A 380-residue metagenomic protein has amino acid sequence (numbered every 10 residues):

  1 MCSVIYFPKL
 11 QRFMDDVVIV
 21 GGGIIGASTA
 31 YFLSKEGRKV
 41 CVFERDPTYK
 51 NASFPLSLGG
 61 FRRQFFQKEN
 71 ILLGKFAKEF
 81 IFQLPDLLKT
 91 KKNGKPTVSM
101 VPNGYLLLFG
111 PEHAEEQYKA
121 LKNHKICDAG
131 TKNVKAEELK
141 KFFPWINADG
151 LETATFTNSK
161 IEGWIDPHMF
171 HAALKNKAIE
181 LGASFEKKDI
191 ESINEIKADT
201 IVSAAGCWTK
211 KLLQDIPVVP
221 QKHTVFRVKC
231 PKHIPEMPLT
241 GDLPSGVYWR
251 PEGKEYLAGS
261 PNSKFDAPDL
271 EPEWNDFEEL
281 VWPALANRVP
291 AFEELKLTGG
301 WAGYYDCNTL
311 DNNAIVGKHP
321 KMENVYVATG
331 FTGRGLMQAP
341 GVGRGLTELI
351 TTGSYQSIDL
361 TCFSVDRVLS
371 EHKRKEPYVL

Functional and structural regions predicted by a protein language model:
D15, N194-T200: Core beta-strand elements of the Rossmann-like FAD/NAD(P) dinucleotide-binding domain in flavoenzyme oxidoreductases
D16-C41: N-terminal Rossmann-like FAD-binding beta1-loop-alpha1 element of flavoenzymes
K35-S53: Glycine-rich FAD pyrophosphate-binding loop
L58-F142, G246-Y248, L285-A286: Dinucleotide-binding Rossmann-like beta1-alpha1 core, especially the glycine-rich loop that anchors the ADP
T157-E191: Helical element adjacent to the flavin cofactor pocket in flavoenzyme catalytic cores
D199-E236: Central helical "cap/lid" subdomain
C230-N324: Active-site lid/adjacent beta-loop-alpha segment flanking the redox-cofactor pocket in flavoenzymes
V289-L380: C-terminal catalytic lobe of FAD-dependent flavoproteins
